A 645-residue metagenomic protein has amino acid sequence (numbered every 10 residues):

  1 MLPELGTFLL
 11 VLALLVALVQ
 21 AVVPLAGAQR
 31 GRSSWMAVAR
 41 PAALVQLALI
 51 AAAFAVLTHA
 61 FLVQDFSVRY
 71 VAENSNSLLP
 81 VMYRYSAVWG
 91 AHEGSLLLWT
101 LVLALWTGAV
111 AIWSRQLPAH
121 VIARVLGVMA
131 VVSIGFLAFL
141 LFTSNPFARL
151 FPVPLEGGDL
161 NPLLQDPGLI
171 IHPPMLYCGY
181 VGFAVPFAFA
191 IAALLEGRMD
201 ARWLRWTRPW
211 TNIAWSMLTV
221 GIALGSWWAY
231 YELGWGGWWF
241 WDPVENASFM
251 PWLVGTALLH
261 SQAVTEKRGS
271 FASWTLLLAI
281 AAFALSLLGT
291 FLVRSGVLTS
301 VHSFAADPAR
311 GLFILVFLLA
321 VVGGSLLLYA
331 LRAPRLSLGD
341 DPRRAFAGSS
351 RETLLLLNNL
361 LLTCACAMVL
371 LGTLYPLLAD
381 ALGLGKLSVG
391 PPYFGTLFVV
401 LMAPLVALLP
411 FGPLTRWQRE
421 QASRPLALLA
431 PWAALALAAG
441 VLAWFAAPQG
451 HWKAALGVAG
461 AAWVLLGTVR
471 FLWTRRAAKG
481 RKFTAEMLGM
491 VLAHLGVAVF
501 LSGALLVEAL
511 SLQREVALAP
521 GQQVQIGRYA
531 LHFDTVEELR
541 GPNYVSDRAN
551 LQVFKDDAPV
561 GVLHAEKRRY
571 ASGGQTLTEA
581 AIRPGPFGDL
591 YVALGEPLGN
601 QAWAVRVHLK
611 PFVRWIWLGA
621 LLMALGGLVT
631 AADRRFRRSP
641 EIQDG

Functional and structural regions predicted by a protein language model:
M1-L9, G31-A37, H59-E93, N145-P173 (+10 more regions): Membrane-interface interhelical loops and short amphipathic "cap" helices that link adjacent transmembrane segments
M1-S33, I50-A52, F66, P243-P251 (+4 more regions): Contiguous transmembrane helix-bundle modules in multi-pass membrane proteins
V11-A28, R32, S95-S226: A conserved hydrophobic secondary-structure block that centers on an alpha-helix together with its immediately flanking
Q29-I50, I112-S133, L195-S216, F240-W241 (+6 more regions): Membrane-interfacial loop-to-helix junctions in multi-pass inner-membrane proteins
V45-F61, M129-L141, L278-S286, N358-L370 (+1 more regions): Hydrophobic alpha-helical membrane-insertion segments
I50-E73, S77-L79, S86-A111, F139-R149 (+5 more regions): Transmembrane-helix bundle segments that line or gate the permeation/cavity pathway in multi-pass membrane proteins
P174, V181-I191, W203-S261, W274 (+8 more regions): Extended, hydrophobic alpha-helical segments in both membrane/secreted and soluble proteins
V516-R606: Soluble non-transmembrane domains of integral membrane proteins
